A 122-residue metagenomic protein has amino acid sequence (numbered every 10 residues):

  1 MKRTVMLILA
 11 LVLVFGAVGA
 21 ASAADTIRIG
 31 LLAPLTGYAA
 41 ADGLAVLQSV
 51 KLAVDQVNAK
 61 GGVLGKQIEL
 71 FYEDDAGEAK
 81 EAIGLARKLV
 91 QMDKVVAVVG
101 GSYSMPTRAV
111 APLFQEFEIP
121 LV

Functional and structural regions predicted by a protein language model:
M1-I8: Positively charged n-region of N-terminal signal peptides that target proteins for export
K2, A24, K60, M92: Acidic-histidine catalytic/liganding microenvironments
I8-A17: Bacterial N-terminal signal peptides
L13, Q48-K51, D55, R87: Core alpha-helical elements of the protein kinase catalytic domain, predominantly the helix directly N-terminal
A20-L31, G61-I68: Immediate post-signal peptide segment of exported/extracytoplasmic ligand-binding proteins
T26-G43, G101: Short beta-strand segments enriched in small/hydrophobic residues
A41-Q48, G62-V122: Beta-alpha junction/loop-to-helix N-cap segments that form part of ligand/metal-binding clefts
A53-V63: Flexible, small-residue-rich helix->loop connector segments that border functional cores
